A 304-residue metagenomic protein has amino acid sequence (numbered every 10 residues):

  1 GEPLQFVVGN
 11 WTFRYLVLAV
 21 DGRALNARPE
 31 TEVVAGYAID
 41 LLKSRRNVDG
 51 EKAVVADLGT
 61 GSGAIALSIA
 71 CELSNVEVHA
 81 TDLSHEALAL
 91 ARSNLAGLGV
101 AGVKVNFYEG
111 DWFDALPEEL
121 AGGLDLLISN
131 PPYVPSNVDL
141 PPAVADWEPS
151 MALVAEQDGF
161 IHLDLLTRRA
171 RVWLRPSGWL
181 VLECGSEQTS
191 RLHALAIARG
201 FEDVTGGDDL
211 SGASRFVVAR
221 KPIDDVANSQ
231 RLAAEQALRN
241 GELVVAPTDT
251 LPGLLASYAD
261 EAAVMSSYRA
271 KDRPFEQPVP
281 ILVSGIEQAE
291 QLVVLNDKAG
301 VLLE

Functional and structural regions predicted by a protein language model:
G1-S74, T81-L90, E109, G212 (+1 more regions): SAM-dependent Rossmann-like transferase core, predominantly class I methyltransferases with a strong bias toward
P3-G9, R14-L16, D21, S136 (+7 more regions): Glycine-rich, flexible loop/turn motifs
A35-R46, F113, P117, T167-R171 (+2 more regions): Generic structural signal for well-ordered alpha-helical scaffold segments
R45, A53, S177-G178, E242: Surface-exposed loop/turn positions
D57, A80, E183-C184, L255-A256 (+1 more regions): Small/polar loops that bind or transfer phosphate-bearing groups
E72-E77, T81-V218, A246: S-adenosylmethionine
R220-P222: Ser/Thr-rich low-complexity repeats and stalk/linker segments
D224-E304: Active-site-adjacent structural elements in enzyme catalytic cores
